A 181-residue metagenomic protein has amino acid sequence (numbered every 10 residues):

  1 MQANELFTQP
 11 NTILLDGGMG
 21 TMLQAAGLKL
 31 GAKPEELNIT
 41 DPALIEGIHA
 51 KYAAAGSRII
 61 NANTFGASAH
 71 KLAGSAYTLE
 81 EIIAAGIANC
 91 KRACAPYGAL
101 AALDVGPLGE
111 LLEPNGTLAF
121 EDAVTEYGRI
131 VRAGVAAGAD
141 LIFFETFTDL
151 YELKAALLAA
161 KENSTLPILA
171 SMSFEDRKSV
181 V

Functional and structural regions predicted by a protein language model:
M1-V181: Domain-level signal for soluble alpha/beta catalytic cores
